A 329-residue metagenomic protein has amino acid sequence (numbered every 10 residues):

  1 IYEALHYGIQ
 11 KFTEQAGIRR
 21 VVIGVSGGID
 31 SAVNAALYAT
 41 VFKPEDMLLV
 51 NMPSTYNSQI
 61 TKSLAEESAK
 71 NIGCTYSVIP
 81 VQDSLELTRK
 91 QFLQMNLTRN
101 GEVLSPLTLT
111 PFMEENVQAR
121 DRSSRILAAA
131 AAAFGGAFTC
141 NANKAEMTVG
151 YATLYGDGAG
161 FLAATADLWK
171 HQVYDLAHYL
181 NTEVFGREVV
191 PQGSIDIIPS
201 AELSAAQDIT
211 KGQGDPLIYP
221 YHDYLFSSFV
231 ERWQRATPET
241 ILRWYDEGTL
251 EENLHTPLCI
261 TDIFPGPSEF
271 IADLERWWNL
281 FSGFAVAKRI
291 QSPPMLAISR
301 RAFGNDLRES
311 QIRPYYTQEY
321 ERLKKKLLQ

Functional and structural regions predicted by a protein language model:
I1-S26, S31-Q329: ATP/NTP-dependent adenylation/nucleotidyl-transfer catalytic domains that generate, transfer, or process NMP-activated
